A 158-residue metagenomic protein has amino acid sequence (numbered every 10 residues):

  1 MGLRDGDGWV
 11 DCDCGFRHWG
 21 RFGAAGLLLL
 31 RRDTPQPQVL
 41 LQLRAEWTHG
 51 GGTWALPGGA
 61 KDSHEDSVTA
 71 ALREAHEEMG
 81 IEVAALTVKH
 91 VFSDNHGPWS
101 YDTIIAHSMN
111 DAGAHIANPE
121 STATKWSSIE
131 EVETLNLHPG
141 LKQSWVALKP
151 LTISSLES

Functional and structural regions predicted by a protein language model:
M1-G26, R32-T34: Acidic, metal-coordinating catalytic segment for phosphate/diphosphate chemistry, firing primarily on the Nudix
L29-R31, L43, H107-S108: Residue-level signal for short segments within beta-strands and strand-turn junctions of well-structured beta-sheet
Q38-V39: Entry beta-strands of beta-propeller and related beta-repeat scaffolds
L43-R44, R73: Short, cationic motifs built from Arg/Lys/His that form the positively charged side of catalytic pockets
W47-G52: A conserved beta-turn-beta hairpin within the catalytic core of GNAT-like acetyltransferases that forms part
A55: Conserved beta-strand segments that form the floor/walls of ligand-binding pockets within enzyme and binding domains
G59-L148, I153-S158: Unchanged
